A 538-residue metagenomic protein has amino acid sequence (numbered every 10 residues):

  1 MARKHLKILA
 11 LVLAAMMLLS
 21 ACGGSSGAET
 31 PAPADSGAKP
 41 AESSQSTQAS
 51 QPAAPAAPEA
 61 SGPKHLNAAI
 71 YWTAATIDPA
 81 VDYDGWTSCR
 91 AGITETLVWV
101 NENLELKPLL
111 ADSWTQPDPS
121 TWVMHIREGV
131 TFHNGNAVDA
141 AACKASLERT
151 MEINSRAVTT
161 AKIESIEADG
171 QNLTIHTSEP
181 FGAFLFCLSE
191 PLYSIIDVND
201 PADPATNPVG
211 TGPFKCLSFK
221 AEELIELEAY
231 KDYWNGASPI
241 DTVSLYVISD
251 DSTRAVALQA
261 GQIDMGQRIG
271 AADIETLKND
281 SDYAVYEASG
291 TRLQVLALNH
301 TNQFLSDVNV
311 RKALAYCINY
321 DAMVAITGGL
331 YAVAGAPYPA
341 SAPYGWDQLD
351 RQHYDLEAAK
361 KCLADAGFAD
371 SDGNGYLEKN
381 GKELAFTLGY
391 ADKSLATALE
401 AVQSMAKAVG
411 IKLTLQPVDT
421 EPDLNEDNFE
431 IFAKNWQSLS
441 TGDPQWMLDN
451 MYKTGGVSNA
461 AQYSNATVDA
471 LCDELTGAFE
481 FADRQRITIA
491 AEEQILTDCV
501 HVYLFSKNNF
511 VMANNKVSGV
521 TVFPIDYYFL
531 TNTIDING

Functional and structural regions predicted by a protein language model:
A69-P117, E148, V209-G210: N-terminal lobe/hinge region of extracytoplasmic solute-binding protein
D84, N101, E105, L188-S238 (+5 more regions): Gly/Pro-rich hinge or "lid" segments in bacterial periplasmic/extracellular proteins
D112-N154, F304: Aromatic- and charge-enriched surface segment that lines or borders ligand/interaction sites
T115-P117, V158-V198: Surface-exposed binding/hinge segments that line and control ligand-binding clefts or catalytic entry sites
A202, K231-E275, Q403, K412-T414: Ligand-site clamp/hinge motif
L305-A401, A490: Append "and occasionally in soluble cytosolic enzymes with long acidic Gly/Pro-rich linkers
C317-G345, S394-A401, L424-G538: Detector for C-terminal structural segments
A369-L439: Ligand/substrate-recognition segments at binding pockets and active sites
